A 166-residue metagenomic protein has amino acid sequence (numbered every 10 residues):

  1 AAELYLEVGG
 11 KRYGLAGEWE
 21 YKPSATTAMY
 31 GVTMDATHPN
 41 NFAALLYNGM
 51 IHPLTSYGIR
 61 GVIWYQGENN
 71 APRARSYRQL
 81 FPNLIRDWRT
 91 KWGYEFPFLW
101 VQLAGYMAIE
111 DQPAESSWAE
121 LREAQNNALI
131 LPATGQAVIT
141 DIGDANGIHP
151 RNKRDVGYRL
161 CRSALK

Functional and structural regions predicted by a protein language model:
A1-N48: An acidic-aromatic loop/edge-strand motif
D35-N41, Y65-R78, A104, I109-A114: The substrate-binding groove and active-site-proximal loops of carbohydrate-active enzymes, especially glycoside
N40-P53, Q79-D87, S116-N126: Alpha-helical scaffolding within the catalytic cores of extracellular/periplasmic polymer-degrading hydrolases
G49-P72: Oxyanion-hole/transition-state-stabilizing segment in secreted/luminal serine hydrolases and related acyltransferases
Y57-G61, G93-L99, I130-Q136: Loop/turn elements at helix/coil->beta-strand transitions in domains of secreted/extracellular proteins
Y65, L99-L103, A137-I139: Generic beta-strand/beta-sheet core signal
P72-W100: Glycoside hydrolase catalytic-domain groove-lining segments
L121-K166: Catalytic cores of secreted or luminal carbohydrate-active enzymes
